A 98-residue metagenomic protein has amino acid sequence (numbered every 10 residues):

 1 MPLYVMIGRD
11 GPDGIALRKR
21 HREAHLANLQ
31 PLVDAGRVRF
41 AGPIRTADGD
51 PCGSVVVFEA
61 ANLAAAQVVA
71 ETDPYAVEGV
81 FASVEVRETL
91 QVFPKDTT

Functional and structural regions predicted by a protein language model:
M1-T98: Conserved, structured core segments of small domains
